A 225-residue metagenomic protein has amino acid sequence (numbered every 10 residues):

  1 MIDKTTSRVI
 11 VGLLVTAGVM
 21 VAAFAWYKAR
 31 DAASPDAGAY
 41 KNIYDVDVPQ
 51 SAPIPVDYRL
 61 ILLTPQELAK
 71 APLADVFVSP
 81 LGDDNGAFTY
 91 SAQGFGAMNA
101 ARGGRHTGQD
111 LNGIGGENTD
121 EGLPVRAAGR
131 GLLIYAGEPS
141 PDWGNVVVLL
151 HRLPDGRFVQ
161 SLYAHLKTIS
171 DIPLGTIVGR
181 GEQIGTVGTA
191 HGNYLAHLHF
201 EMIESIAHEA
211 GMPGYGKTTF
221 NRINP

Functional and structural regions predicted by a protein language model:
M1-T16: N-terminal Sec-pathway targeting helices
A17-K28: Hydrophobic alpha-helical membrane-insertion segments, chiefly the h-region of N-terminal signal peptides
D31-N145, R180: Surface-exposed, glycine-biased beta-strand/turn segments
T119-E121, R126, D155-G181: Short histidine-centered loop motifs in beta-beta connectors
L132-I134, A164-K167, G188: Conserved positions in beta-strands of structured domains
P141-L149, A196-H199: Short aromatic-glycine-enriched beta-strand elements
V146-L149, G179-G192: Short hydrophobic beta/alpha edge segments that flank linear recognition/processing sites
F158, P173-E182, T186, E201-P225: Acidic, glycine-rich catalytic/binding loops that coordinate metals and/or anionic ligands
